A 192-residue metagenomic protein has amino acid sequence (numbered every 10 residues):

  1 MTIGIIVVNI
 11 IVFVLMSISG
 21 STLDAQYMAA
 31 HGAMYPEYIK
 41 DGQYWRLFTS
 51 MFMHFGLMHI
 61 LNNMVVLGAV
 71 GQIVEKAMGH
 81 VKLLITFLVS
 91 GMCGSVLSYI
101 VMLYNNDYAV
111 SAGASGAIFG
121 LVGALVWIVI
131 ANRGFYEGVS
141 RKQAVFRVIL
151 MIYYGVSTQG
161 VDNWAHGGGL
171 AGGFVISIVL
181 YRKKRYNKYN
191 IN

Functional and structural regions predicted by a protein language model:
M1-N192: A detector for small-residue-rich transmembrane helices and their helix-helix packing motifs
